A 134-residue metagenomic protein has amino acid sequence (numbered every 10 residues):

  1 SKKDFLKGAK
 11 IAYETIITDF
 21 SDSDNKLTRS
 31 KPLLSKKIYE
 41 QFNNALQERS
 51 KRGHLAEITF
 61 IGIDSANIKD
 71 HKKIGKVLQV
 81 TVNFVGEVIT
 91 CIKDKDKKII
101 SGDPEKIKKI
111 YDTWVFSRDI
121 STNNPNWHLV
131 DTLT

Functional and structural regions predicted by a protein language model:
S1-I61: Core segments of small alpha/beta cavity-forming domains
A12, F20, L46-R49, N67 (+3 more regions): Residue-level detector of solvent-exposed, low-hydrophobicity positions
L27-T28, R52-E57, H71-K73, D103-E105 (+2 more regions): Generic structural signal for short, flexible, solvent-exposed coil/loop and linker residues
K36, K72-L78, S121-P125: Short flexible coil/turn linkers enriched for glycine and charged/polar residues that connect secondary-structure
E40-R49, K69-L78, T113: Short, charged low-complexity intrinsically disordered segments located at boundaries of structured domains
N44-K51, I61-A66, K95-I99, I110-D112: Short amphipathic alpha-helical surface micro-motifs
H54-D94: Surface-exposed, charged secondary-structure patches
T81-T134: Compact beta-sheet-dominated globular domain cores
